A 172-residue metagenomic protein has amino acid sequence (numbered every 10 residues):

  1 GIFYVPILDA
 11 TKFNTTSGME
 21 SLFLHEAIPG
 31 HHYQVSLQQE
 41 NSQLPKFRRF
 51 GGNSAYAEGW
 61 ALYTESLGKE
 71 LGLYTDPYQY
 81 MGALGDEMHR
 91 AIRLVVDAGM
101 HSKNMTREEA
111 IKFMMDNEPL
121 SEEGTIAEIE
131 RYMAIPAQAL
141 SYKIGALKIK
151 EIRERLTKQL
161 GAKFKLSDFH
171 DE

Functional and structural regions predicted by a protein language model:
G1-E172: Long, His/Glu/Asp-enriched segments that create or flank divalent metal/ion-associated functional microenvironments
